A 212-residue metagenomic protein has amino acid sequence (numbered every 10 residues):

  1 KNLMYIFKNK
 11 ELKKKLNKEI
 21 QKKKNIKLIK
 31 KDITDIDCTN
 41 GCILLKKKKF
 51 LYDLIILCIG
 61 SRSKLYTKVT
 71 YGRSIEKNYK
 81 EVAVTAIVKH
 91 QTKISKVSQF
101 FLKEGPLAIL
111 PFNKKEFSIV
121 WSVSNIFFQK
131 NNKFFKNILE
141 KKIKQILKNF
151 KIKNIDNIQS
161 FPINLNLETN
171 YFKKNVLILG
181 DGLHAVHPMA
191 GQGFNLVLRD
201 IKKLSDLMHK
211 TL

Functional and structural regions predicted by a protein language model:
K1-K68, K77-E81: Conserved N-terminal helical subregion
E11, K15, A83, L196-K203: Short amphipathic alpha-helical face segments that pack within enzyme cores and frequently flank/anchor catalytic
E19-K22, K68, H90, K203 (+1 more regions): Active-site catalytic microenvironments for nucleophilic, acid-base chemistry
I36, I109-P111, Y171: A structural signal for short hydrophobic beta-strand segments in well-ordered beta-sheet cores
I43, V69-R73, Q192-F194: Short, glycine/charged-enriched secondary-structure capping and boundary segments
L45-K47, L54, P111, W121-S122 (+1 more regions): Residue-level recognition of conserved beta-strand positions in structured domain cores
S61-I146, D156-I158: Conserved FAD-binding catalytic core of PHBH/FMO-like flavoproteins
K130-T211: FAD/FMN-dependent oxidoreductases across multiple families
